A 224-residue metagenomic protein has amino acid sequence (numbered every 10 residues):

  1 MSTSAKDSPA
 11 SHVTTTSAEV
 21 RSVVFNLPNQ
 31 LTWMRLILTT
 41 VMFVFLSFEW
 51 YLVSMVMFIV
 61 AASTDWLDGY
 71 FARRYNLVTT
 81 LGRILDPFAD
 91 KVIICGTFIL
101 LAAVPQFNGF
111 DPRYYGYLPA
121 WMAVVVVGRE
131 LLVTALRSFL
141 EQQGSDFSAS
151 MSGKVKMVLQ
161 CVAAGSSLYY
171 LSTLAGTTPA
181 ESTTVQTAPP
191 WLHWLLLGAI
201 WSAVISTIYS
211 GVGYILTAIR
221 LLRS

Functional and structural regions predicted by a protein language model:
M1-L27, L38-T39, M55-F58, A62 (+2 more regions): C-terminal membrane-associated helical module and adjoining short loops/tails
A18-F25, D68, A72-I94, G144-K156: Juxtamembrane helix-capping/reentrant segments at transmembrane boundaries
N29-T32, T64, T79, T134 (+2 more regions): Ser/Thr-centric signal marking residues that sit in or immediately flank functional binding/regulatory motifs
T32-T39, A89-L101, V133-T134, K156-L168: Core segments of transmembrane alpha-helices that mediate helix-helix packing or line hydrophobic substrate/ligand
L38-I84, G96-P105, P112-V126, W191-S206: Membrane-embedded alpha-helical segments that form the functional core of polytopic membrane enzymes, especially those
F58, I93, A120-E130, G153-C161: Hydrophobic alpha-helical segments of small multi-pass membrane proteins
R129-F139: Membrane-water interface of transmembrane alpha-helices
